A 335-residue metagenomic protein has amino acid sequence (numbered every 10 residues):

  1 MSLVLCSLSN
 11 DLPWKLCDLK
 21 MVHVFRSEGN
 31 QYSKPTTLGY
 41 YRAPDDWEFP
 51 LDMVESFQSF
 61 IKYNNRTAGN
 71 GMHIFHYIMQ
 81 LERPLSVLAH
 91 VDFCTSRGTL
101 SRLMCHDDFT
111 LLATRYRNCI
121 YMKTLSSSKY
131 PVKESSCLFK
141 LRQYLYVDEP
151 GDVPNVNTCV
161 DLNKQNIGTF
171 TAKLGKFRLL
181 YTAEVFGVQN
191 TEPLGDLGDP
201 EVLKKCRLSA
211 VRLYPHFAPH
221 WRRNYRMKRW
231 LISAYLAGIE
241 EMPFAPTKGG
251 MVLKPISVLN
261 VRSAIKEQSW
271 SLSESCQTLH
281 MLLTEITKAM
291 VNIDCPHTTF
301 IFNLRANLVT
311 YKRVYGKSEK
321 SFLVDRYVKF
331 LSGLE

Functional and structural regions predicted by a protein language model:
M1-K228, I232-E335: Accessory terminal regions of nucleic-acid processing enzymes
